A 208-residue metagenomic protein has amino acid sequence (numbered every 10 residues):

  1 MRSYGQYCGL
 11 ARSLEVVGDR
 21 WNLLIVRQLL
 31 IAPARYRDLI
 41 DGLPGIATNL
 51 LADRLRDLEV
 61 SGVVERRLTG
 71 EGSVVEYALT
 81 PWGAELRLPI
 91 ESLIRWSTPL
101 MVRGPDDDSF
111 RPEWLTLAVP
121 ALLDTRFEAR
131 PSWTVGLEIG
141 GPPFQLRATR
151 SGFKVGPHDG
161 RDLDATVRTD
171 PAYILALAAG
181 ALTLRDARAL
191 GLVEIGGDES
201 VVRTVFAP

Functional and structural regions predicted by a protein language model:
C8-A47: N-terminal helix-turn-helix DNA-binding core of bacterial DNA-binding proteins
G18, G70-S92: Basic, amphipathic "hinge/linker" alpha-helix immediately C-terminal to the N-terminal HTH DNA-binding motif
R54: Residues within the DNA-recognition helix of helix-turn-helix
W82-Q145, R150, E199-P208: Acidic, aliphatic-rich amphipathic alpha-helical segments
G160-P208: C-terminal interaction segments
